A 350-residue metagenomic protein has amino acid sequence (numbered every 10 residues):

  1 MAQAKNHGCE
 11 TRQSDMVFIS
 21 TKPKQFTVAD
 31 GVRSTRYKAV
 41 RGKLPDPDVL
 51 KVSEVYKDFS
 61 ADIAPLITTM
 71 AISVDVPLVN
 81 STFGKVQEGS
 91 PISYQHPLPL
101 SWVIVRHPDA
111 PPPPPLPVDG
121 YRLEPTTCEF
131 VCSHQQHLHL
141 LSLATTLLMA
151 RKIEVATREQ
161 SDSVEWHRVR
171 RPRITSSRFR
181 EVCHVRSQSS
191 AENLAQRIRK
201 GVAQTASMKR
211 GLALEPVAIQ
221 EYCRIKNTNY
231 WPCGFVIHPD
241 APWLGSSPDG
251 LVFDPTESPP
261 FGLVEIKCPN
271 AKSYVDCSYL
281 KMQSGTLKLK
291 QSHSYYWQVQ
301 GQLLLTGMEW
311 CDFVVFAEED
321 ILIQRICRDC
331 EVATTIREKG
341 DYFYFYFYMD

Functional and structural regions predicted by a protein language model:
A2-K5, K226-P248, V252-Y342, F347-M349: Nucleic-acid nuclease catalytic cores
A2-V217, I225, Y274-S284, L289: Charged, glycine-rich intrinsically disordered N-terminal tails and low-complexity linkers that flank
E215, I219, Y230-P232: Strand-helix-loop interaction patch of compact alpha/beta domains
Y222: Conserved binding/catalytic microenvironments
